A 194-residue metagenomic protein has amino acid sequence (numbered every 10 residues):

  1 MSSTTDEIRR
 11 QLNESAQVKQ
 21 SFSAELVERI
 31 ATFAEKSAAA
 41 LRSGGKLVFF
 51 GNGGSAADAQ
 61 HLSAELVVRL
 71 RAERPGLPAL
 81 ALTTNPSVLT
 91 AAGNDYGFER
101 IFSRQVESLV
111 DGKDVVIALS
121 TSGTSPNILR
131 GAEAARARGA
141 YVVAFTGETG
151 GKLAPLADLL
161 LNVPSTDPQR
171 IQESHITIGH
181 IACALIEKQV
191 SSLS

Functional and structural regions predicted by a protein language model:
M1-E25: Generic N-terminal amphipathic, Lys/Arg-enriched alpha-helix
K36-V110: Glycine-rich, small/polar surface segments that engage phosphate groups of diverse ligands
S55-Q60, T124-G131, L153: Short glycine/serine/threonine-rich phosphate/pyrophosphate-binding segments that cradle anionic phosphate groups
T83, S120, T146, L161-Q169: Short beta->alpha connector loops at strand-helix junctions that form conserved, small/polar/Pro-enriched
S108, G112, V116, Q169-S194: A charged, well-structured terminal subsegment
V116, V142, L160-L161: Short, well-ordered beta-strand core segments
A132-R136: Surface-exposed amphipathic alpha-helices with a cationic face
F145-A157: Short, glycine/polar-rich helix-capping loops at beta-to-alpha or helix-loop-helix junctions that flank or form
